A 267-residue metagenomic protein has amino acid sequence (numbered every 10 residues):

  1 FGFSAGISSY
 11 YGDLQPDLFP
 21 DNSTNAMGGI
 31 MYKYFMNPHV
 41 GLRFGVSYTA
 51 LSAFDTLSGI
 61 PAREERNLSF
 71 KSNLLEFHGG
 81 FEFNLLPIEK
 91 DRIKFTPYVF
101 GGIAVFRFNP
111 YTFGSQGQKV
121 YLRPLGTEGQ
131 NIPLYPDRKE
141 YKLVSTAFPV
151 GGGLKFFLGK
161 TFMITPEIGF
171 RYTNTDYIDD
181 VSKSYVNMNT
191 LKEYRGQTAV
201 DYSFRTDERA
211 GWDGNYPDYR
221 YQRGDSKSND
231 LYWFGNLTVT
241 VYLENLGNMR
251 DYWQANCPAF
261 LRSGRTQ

Functional and structural regions predicted by a protein language model:
F1-K33, P110, D230-N236, T240-G247 (+1 more regions): Short glycine/proline- and aromatic-enriched beta-strand/turn motifs that initiate or cap beta-hairpins
F3-I7, I30-Y34, V46, G79-L85 (+4 more regions): Residues on the lipid-exposed face of transmembrane beta-strands in outer-membrane beta-barrel proteins
S8-G12, G45, T49-A53, A104-P110 (+2 more regions): Structural signature of outer-membrane beta-barrel domains
Y11-L18, A62-F70, L86, L134-E140 (+1 more regions): Extracellular loop and loop/strand-boundary signature of outer-membrane beta-barrel proteins
N22-A26, N73-F77, F95, K142-F148 (+1 more regions): Residues that define the transmembrane beta-barrel architecture of outer-membrane proteins
H39, P87-F95, F113, L158-T161 (+1 more regions): Short loop/turn motifs that connect adjacent beta-strands in outer-membrane beta-barrel proteins
V40-P124: Gram-negative (and chloroplast) outer-membrane scaffold detector with strong preference for beta-barrel transmembrane
T96, A104-D230: Outer-membrane beta-barrel transmembrane domain signature
